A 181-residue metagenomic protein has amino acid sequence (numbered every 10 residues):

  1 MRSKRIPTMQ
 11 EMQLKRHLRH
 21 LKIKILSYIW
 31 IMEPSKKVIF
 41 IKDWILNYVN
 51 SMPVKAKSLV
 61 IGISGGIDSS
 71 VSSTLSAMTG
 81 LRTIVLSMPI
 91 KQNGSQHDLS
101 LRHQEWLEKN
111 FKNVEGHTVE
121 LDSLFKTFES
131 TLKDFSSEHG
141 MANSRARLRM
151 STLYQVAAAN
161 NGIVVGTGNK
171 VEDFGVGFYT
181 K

Functional and structural regions predicted by a protein language model:
R2-T8, K15-R19: Low-acidity, Ser/Thr- and Arg-rich intrinsically disordered low-complexity segments
H17, L21-T180: ATP-dependent adenylation/nucleotidyltransferase module used to activate substrates
